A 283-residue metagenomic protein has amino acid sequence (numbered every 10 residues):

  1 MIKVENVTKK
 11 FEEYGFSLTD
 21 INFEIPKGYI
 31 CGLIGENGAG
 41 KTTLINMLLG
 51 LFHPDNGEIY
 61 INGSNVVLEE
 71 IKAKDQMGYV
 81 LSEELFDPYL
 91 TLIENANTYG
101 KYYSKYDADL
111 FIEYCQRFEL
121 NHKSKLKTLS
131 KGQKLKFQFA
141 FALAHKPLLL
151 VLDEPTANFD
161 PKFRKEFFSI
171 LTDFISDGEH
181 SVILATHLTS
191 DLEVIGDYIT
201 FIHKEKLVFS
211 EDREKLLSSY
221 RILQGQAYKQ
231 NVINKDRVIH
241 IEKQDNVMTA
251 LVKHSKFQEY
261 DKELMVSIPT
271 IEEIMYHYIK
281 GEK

Functional and structural regions predicted by a protein language model:
M1-D20, K27, E69-E70: A short, flexible loop at the N-terminus of ABC-type nucleotide-binding domains that lies
G35-G40: Walker A (P-loop) phosphate-binding loop of ABC-type ATPase nucleotide-binding domains
L49: Helix-to-loop junction immediately C-terminal to a conserved catalytic motif
G57-L68, K72-A73: Conserved ABC transporter NBD signature motif
D75, L81-Q138: ABC-family P-loop ATPase nucleotide-binding domains
L150-E154, F159: Catalytic Walker B motif of ABC-type/P-loop ATPase nucleotide-binding domains
F168-V252: ABC transporter nucleotide-binding domain
